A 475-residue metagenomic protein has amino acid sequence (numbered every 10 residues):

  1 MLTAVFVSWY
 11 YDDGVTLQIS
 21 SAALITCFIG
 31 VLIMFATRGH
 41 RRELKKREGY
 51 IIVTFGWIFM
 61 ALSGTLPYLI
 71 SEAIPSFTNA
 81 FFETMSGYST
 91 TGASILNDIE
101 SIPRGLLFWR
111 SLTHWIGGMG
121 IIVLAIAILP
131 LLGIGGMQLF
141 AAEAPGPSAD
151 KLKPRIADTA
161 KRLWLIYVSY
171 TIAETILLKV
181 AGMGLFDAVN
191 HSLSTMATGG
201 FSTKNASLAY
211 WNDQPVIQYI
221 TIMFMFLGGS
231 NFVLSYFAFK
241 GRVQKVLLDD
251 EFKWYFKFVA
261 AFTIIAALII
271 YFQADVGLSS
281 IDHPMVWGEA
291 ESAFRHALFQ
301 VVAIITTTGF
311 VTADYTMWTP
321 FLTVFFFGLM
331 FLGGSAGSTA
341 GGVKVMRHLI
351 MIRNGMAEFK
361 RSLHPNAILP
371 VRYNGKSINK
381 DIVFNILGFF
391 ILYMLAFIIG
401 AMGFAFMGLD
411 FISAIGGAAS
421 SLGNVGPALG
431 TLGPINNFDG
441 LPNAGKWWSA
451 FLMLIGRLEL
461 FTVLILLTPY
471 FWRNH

Functional and structural regions predicted by a protein language model:
M1-H475: Membrane-proximal intracellular helices of multi-pass ion channels
